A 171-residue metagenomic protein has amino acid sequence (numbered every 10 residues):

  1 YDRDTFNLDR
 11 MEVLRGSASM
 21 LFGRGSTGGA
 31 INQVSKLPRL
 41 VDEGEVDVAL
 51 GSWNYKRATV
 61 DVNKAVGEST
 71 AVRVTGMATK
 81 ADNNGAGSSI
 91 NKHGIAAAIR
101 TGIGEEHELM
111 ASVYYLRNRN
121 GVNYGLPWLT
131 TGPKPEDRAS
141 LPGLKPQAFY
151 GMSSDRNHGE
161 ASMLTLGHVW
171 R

Functional and structural regions predicted by a protein language model:
Y1, S52, H158-G159: Short alpha-helix boundary/capping motifs
Y1-D2, R10-S19: Periplasmic N-terminal accessory/gating domains of Gram-negative outer-membrane beta-barrel systems
R3, D9-R10, A111, Y115: Outer membrane beta-barrel
F6-D9, M20-I95, I103-E108, S162: Outer-membrane beta-barrel translocator/receptor signature
S17, L37, Y115: Short, flexible active-site-adjacent loop segments at beta-strand->alpha-helix junctions, enriched in small/polar
S17-M20, G151-S153: Short, P/G- and charge-enriched loop/turn segments at secondary-structure junctions
T79-N83, A96-G102, E106-R171: Acidic/polar loop-and-plug regions of large Gram-negative outer-membrane beta-barrel proteins
